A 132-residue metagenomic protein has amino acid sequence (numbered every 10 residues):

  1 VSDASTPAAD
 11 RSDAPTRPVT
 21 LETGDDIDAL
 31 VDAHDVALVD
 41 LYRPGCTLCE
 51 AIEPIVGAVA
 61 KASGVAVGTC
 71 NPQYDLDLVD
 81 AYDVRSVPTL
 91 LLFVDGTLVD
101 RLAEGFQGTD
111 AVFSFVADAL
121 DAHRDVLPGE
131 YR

Functional and structural regions predicted by a protein language model:
V1-V36, A122-R132: N-terminal leader/targeting and pre-domain segments
D35, Y42-G45, S86: Short pre-active-site segment immediately N-terminal to redox-active cysteine/selenocysteine motifs in thiol-based
L38-V39, V67, L90: Hydrophobic beta-strand anchors of alpha/beta hydrolase catalytic cores
C46-C49, L90: The canonical Cys-X-X-Cys-His
L48-S63: Typically the conserved alpha-helix immediately C-terminal to a functionally engaged Cys/Sec in thioredoxin-like
P72-L78: Structural microenvironment flanking redox-active thiols in thiol-disulfide oxidoreductases
Y82-L91: Structural micro-motif
L91-R132: Non-catalytic, surface beta->alpha helical segment in thiol-disulfide oxidoreductase systems
